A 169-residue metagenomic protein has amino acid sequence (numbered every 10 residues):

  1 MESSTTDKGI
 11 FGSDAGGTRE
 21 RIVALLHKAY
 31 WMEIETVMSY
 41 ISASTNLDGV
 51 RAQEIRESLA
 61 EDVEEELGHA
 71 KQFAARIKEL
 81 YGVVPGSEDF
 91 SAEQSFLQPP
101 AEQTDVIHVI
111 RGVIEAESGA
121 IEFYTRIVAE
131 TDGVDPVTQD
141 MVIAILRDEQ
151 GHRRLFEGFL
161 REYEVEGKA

Functional and structural regions predicted by a protein language model:
M1-A169: Iron-associated oxidoreductase/ferritin-like identity signal
